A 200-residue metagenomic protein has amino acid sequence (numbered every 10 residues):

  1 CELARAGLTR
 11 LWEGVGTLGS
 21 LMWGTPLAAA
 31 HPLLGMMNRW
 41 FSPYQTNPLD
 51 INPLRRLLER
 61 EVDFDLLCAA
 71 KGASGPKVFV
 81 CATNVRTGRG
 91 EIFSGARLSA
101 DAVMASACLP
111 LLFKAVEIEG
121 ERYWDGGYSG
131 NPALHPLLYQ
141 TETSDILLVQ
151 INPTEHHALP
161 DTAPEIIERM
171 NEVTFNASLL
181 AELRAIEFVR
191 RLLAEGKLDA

Functional and structural regions predicted by a protein language model:
E2-A200: Patatin-like phospholipase
